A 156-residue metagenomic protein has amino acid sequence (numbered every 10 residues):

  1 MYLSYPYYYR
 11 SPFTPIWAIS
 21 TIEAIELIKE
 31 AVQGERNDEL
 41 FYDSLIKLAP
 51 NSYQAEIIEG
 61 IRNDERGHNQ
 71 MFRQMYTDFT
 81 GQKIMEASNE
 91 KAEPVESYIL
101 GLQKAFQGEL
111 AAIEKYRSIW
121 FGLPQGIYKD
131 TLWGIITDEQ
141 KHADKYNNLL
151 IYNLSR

Functional and structural regions predicted by a protein language model:
M1-R156: Non-heme di-metal
